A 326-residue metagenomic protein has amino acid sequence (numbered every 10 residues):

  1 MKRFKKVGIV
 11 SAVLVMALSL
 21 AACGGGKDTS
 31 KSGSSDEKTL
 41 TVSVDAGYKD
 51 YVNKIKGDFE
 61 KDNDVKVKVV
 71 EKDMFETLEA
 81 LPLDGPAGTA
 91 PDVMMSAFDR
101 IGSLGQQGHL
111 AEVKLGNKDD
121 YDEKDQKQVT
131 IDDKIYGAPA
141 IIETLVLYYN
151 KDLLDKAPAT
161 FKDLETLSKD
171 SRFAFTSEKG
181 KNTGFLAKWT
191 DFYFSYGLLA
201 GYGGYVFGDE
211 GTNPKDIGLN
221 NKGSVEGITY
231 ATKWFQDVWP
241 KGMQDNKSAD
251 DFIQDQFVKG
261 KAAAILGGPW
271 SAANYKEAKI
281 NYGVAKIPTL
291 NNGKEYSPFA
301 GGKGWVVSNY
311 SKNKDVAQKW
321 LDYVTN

Functional and structural regions predicted by a protein language model:
K2-A12, A17-R100, G293, K312-V316: Conserved N-terminal structural module of periplasmic/extracytoplasmic solute-binding proteins
K61-D62, K66, D155, K276-N326: Extracytoplasmic/periplasmic substrate-recognition and gating elements
E71-A80, D99, M243-V258: Short helix-initiation/N-cap motifs at beta->coil->alpha
L78-A90, Q107, K169-F173, D251-K261 (+1 more regions): Short helices/loops that flank or line small-molecule/ion binding pockets
D92-M95, A263-G268, G283: Paired acidic/hydrophobic, glycine-rich loop segments that form the ligand-binding mouth/hinge of periplasmic-binding
A97-L145, K156, F161-S168, F175-G180 (+1 more regions): Hinge/lid segment of periplasmic solute-binding proteins
Y136-A140, L145, E165-I217, I253 (+1 more regions): Extracytoplasmic/periplasmic solute-binding protein
P214-N246: Glycine-centered hinge/linker elements that transmit conformational signals in sensory and ligand-binding systems
